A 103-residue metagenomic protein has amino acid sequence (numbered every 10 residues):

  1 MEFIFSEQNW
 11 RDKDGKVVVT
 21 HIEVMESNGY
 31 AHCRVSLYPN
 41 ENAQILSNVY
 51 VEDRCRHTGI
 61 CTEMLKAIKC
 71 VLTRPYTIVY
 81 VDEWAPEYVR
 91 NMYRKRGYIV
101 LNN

Functional and structural regions predicted by a protein language model:
M1-N9: Conserved N-terminal entry element of GNAT/NAT acetyltransferase domains
D12-H32: Conserved beta-hairpin
S27-A43, V49: A conserved beta-strand-loop-helix scaffold within acyl/acetyltransferase catalytic domains
A43-Q44, P75-Y80: Hydrophobic beta-strand segments of well-ordered beta-sheets in folded domains
V49-H57: A short, internal acetyl-CoA/4′-phosphopantetheine-binding micro-motif in the GNAT/acyltransferase core
H57-C70: Conserved acetyl-CoA-binding loop-helix of GNAT-fold acetyltransferases
I78-K95, I99: Conserved beta-strand-loop-alpha-helix junction that forms the acyl-donor binding cleft
